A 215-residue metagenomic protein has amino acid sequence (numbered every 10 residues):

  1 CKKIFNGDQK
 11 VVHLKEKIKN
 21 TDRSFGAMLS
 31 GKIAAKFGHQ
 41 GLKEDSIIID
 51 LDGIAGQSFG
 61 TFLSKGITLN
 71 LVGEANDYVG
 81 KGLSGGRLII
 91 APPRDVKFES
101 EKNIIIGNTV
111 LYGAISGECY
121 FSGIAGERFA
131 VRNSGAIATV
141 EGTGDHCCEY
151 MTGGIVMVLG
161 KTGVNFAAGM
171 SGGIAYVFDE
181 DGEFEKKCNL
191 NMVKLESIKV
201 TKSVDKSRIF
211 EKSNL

Functional and structural regions predicted by a protein language model:
C1-L215: Long, distal/terminal scaffolding or interaction modules with repetitive or compositionally biased sequence
